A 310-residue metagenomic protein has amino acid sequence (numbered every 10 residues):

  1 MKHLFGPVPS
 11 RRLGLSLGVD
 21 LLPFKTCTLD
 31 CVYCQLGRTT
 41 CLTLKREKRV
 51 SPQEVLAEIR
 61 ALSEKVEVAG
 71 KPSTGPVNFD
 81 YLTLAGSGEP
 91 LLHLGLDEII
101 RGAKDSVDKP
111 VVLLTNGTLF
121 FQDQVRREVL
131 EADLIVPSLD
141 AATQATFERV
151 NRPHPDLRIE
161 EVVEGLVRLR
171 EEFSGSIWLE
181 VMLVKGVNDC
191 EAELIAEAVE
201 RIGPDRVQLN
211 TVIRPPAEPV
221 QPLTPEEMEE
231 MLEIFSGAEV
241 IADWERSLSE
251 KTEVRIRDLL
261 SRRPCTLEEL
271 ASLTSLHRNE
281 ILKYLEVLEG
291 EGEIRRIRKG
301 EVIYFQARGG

Functional and structural regions predicted by a protein language model:
K2-R12, A57, E64-E67, V187-D189 (+1 more regions): Auxiliary Fe-S-binding modules of radical SAM enzymes
R11-E54: Canonical Radical SAM [4Fe-4S] cluster-binding loop centered on the CxxxCxxC motif and its immediate flanking residues
G18-D20, Q35, Y81-A85, V112-L114: Short, conserved beta-strand segments within well-ordered enzyme catalytic domains that often line or immediately flank
L22, A85-S87, M182-V184, V212 (+1 more regions): Short strand-loop junctions, especially beta-strand C-caps/beta-turns that link beta-sheets to coils or alpha-helices
F24, C41, E89-P90, K185: Short strand->helix junction
C34-R38, N78-Y81, A142-T146, S176-I177: Short, basic/glycine-rich phosphate-binding loops at helix/coil junctions that contact nucleotide phosphates
R38-T83: Conserved alpha-helical substructure of the radical SAM core
L91-E227: Conserved AdoMet/S-adenosylmethionine-binding subsite of the radical SAM
